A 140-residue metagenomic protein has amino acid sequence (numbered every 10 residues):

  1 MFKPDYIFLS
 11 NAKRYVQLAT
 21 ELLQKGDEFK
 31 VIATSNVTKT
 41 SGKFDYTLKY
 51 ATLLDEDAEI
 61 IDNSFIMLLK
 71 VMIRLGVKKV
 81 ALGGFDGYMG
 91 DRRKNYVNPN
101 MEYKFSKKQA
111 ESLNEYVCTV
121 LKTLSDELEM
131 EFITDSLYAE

Functional and structural regions predicted by a protein language model:
M1-E140: Metal-ion/cofactor- or nucleotide/acyl-coenzyme-handling active-site neighborhoods
